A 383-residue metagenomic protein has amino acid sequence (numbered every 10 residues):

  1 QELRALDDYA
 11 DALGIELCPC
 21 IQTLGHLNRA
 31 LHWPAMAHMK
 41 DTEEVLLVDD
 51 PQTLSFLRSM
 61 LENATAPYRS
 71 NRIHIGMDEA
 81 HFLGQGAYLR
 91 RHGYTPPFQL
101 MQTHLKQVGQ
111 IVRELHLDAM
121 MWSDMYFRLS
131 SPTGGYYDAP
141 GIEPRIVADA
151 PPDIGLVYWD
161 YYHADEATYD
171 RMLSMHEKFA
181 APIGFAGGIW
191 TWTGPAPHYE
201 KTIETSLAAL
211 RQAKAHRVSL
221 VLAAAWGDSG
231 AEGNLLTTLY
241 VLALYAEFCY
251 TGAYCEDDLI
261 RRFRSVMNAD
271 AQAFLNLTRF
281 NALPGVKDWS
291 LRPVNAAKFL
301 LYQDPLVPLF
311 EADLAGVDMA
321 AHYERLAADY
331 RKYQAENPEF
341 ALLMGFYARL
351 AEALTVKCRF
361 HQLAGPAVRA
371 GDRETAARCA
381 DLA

Functional and structural regions predicted by a protein language model:
Q1, C18-P19, R72-E79, V221: Short acidic catalytic loops
Q1-E2, G25-N28, A35-H38, L83 (+2 more regions): Aromatic-lined carbohydrate-binding/catalytic grooves of carbohydrate-active enzymes
E2-M36: Acidic/aromatic-lined carbohydrate-recognition and catalytic surfaces of CAZymes acting on diverse glycans
A5-D8, G14, L54-E62, A66 (+2 more regions): Substrate-binding groove of N-acetylhexosamine-processing glycoside hydrolases
C20-N28, G76-A80, M125-Y126, A225-D228: Short, solvent-exposed turn/loop segments enriched in Gly/Ser/Thr/Pro and often Arg
T23-L24, M39-Y94: Active-site groove signature of glycoside hydrolases
N28-H32, G86, P132, T168-Y169: Short, solvent-exposed loop/turn and secondary-structure capping segments
R29-H38, V147-A148, L235: Short glycine-biased active-site loop of nucleotidyltransferases that positions the nucleotide triphosphate and helps
